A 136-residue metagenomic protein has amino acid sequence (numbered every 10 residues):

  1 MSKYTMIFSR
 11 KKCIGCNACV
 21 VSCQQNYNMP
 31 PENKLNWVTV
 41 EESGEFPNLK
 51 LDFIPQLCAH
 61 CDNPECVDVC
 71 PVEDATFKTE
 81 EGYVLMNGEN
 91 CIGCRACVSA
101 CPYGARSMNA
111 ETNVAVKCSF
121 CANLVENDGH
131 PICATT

Functional and structural regions predicted by a protein language model:
M1-T136: Non-ligating segments of multi-cofactor redox enzymes
